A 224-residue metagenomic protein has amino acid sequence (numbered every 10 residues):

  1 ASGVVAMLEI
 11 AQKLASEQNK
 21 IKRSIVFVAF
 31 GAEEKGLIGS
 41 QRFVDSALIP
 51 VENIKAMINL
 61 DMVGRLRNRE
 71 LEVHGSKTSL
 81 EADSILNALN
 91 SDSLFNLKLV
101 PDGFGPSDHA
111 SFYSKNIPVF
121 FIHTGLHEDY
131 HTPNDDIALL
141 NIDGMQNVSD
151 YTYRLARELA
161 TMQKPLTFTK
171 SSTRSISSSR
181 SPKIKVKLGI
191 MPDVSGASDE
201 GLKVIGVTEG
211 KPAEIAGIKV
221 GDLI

Functional and structural regions predicted by a protein language model:
A1-L37, T152: Alpha-helical metal-binding/catalytic segments enriched in His/Glu/Asp
V5-L8, Q12-S16, E128-R174: His/Asp/Glu-rich mid-to-C-terminal helical/loop segments that flank catalytic regions of hydrolases
K13-R23, A47-N53, D92, M162: Secondary-structure transition/capping motifs at alpha-helix termini and the adjoining loop/turn into the next element
N19-K22, G36, I49-E52, Y113-N116 (+3 more regions): Extracellular/periplasmic catalytic domains that process cell-envelope and extracellular macromolecules
K20-A32, M57-L60, M162-S181: Acidic/histidine-enriched alpha-helical segments
F30-G125, N141: Metal-dependent peptidase/peptidase-like ectodomains
L166-E209, E214: PDZ/PDZ-like peptide-tail recognition elements
A213-I224: Conserved PDZ fold ligand-binding element
